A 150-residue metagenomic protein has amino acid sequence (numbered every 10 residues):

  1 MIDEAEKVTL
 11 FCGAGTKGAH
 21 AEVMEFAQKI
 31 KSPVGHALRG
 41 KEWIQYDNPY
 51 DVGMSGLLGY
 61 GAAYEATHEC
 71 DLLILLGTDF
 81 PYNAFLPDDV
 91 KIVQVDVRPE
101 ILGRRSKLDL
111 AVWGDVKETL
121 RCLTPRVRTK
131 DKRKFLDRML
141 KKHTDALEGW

Functional and structural regions predicted by a protein language model:
M1-I2, E42, T144-G149: Conformationally flexible catalytic loops at phosphate/diphosphate-handling active centers
M1-V8, T67-E69: Glycine-rich phosphate/diphosphate-binding loops that line cofactor/substrate pockets in enzymes
D3-E4, A21, E25-Q28, R121 (+2 more regions): Replace "anionic and nucleotidyl ligands
E4-E6, K31, D88-D89, R128: Short glycine/proline-enriched coil/turn segments at helix->beta-strand junctions
A5-K17: Active-site donor-nucleotide binding/catalytic segment of nucleotide-sugar enzymes
A14-V97: Glycine-rich, anion-gripping cofactor-binding loops and their flanking helix/strand elements in enzyme active sites
D89-W150: Phosphate/pyrophosphate-binding active-site segments
